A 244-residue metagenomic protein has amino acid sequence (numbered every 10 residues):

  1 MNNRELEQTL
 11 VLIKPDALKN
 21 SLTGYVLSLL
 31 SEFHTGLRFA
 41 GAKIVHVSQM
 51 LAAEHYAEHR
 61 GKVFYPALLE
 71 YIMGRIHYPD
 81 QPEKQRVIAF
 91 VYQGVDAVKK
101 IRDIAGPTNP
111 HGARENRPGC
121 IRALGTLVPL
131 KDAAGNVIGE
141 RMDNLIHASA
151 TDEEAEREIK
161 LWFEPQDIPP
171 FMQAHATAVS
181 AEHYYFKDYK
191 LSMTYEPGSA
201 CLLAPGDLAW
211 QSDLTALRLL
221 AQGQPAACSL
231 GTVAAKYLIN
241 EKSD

Functional and structural regions predicted by a protein language model:
M1-D244: Non-catalytic terminal and connector segments of soluble metabolic enzymes
